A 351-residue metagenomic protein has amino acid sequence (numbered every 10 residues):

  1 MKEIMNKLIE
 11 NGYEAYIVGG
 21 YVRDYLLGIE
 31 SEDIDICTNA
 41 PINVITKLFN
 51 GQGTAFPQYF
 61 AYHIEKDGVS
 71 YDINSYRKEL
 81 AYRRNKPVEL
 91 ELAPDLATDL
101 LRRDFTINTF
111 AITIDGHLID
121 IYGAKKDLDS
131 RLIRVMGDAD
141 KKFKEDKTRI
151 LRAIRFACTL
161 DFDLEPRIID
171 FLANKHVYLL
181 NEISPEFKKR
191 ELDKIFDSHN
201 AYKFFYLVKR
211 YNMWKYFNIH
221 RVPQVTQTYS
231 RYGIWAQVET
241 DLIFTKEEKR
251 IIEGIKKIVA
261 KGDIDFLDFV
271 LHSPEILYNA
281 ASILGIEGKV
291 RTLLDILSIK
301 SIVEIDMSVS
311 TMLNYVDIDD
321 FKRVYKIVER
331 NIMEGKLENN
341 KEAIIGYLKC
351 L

Functional and structural regions predicted by a protein language model:
M1-L351: Catalytic cores of the polymerase beta-like nucleotidyltransferase superfamily and closely associated nucleotide
